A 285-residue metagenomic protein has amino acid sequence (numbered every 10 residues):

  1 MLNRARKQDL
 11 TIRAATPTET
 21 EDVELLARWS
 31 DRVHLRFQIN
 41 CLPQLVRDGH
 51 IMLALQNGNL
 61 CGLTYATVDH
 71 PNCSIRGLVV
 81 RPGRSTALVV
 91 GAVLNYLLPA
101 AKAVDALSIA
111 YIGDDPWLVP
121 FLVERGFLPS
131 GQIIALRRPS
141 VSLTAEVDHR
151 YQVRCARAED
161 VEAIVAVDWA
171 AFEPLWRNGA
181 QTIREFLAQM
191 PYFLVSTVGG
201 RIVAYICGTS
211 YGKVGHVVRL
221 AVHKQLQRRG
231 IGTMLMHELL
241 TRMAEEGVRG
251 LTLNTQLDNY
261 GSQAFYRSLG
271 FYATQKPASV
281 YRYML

Functional and structural regions predicted by a protein language model:
M1-R4, P71, R81-H149, S279-L285: Acyl-donor-binding surface of acyltransferase catalytic domains
A5-V23, Q152-I164, T274: A short beta-loop-alpha structural element at the N-terminal edge of CoA-dependent acyl/N-acetyltransferase catalytic
L25-Q38, A166-N178: Helix-loop element at the rim of GNAT/NAT acetyltransferase active sites that forms part of the acceptor-substrate
Q38-A92, V198, I206-V218, H223: Conserved donor-binding loop and adjoining core beta-sheet/short helix segment in diverse acyl/aminoacyl transferases
T86-P99, V222, R228-T241, E245 (+2 more regions): Conserved acetyl-CoA-binding loop-helix of GNAT-fold acetyltransferases
I109-I112, V217, L251-T255: Conserved hydrophobic beta-strand within the GNAT/NAT acetyltransferase core sheet that lines the active-site cleft
D114-G131, R229, T233, L257-Q275: Conserved active-site alpha-helix within GNAT-family acetyltransferase domains
I134-R157, R249, N254-Y260, S268-L285: C-terminal "cap" of GNAT-fold acetyltransferases
